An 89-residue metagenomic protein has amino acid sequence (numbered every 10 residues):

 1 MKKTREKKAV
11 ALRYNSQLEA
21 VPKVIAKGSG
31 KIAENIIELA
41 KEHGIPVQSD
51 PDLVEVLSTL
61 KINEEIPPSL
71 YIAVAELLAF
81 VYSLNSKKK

Functional and structural regions predicted by a protein language model:
M1-H43, Q48-K89: Divalent-cation
